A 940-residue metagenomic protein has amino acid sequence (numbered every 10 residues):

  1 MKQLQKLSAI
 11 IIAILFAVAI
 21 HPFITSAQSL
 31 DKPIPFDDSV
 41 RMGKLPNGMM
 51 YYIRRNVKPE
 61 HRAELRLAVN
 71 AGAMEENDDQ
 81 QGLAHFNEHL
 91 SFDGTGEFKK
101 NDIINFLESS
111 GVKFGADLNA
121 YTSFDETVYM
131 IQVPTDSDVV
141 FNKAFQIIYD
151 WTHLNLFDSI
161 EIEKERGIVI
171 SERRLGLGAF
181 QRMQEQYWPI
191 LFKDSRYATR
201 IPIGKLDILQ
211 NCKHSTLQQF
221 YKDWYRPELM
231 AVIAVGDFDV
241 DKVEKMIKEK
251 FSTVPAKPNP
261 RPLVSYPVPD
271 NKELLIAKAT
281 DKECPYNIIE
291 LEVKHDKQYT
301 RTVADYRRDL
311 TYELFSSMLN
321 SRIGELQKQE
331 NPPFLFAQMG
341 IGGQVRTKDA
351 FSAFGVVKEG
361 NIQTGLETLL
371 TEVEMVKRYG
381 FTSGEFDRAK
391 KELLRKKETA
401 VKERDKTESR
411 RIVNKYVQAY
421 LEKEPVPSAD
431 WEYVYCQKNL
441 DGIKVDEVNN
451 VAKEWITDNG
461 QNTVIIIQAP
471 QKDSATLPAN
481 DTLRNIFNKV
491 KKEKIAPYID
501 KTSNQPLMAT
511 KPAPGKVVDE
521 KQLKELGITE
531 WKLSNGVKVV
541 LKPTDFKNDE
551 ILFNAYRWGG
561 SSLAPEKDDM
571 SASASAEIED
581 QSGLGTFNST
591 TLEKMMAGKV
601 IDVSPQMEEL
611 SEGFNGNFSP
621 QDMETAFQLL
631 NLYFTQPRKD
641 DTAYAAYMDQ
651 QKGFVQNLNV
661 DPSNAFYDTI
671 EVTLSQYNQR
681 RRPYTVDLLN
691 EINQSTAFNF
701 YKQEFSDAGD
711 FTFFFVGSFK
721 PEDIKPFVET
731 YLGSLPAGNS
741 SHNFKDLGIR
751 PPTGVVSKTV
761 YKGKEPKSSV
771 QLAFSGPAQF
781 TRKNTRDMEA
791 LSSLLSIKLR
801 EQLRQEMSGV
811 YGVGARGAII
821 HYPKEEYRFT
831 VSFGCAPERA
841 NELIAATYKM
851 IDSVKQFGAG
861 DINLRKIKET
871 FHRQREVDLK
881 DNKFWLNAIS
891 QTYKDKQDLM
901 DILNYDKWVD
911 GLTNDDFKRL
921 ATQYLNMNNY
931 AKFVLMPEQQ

Functional and structural regions predicted by a protein language model:
M1-S29: Bacterial Sec-dependent N-terminal signal peptides
L4, A27-M50, A231, D239-D305 (+15 more regions): Proteolytic maturation boundary segments
Y52-R54, P59-E76, G82-A84, N101-D150 (+15 more regions): M16 family metallopeptidases and their MPP-like homologs
L90-F98: Metal-associated gating/positioning segment near the N- to mid-region
E161, R166-R174, G178-L229, I233-I247 (+4 more regions): Hydrophobic, small-residue-rich alpha-helical packing segments that form membrane-like cores
I208-N211, S215-I247, P683, L689-T730: Internal metal/ion-chelating core segments
